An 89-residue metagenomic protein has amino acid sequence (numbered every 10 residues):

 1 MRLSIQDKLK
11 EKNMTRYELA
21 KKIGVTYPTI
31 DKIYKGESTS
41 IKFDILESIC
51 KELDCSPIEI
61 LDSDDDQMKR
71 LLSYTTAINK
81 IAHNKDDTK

Functional and structural regions predicted by a protein language model:
M1-M14: A short, Lys/Arg-rich alpha-helix, primarily the initiator
L9, Y34, I45, L61-D64: DNA major-groove recognition helix of helix-turn-helix
Y17, P28, I58: Key DNA-contact positions within bacterial/archaeal DNA-binding proteins
L19-A20, I49: Short alpha-helical "recognition helix" segments of helix-turn-helix
G24-S40: Recognition helix of helix-turn-helix/homeodomain-like DNA-binding domains that insert into the DNA major groove
E37-K51: Short, basic-rich loop-to-helix N-cap that marks the start of a DNA-contacting helix
D62-K89: Short, charged recognition helix plus adjacent turn of helix-turn-helix-like nucleic-acid-binding domains
